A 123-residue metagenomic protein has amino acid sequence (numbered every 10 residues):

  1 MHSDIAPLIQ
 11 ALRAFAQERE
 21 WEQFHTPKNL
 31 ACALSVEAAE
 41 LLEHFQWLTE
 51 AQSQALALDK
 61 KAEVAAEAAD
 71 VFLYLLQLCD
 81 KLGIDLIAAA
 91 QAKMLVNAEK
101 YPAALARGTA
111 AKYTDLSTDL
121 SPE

Functional and structural regions predicted by a protein language model:
M1-A68, F72-E123: Flexible "arm" and connector segments at domain edges
